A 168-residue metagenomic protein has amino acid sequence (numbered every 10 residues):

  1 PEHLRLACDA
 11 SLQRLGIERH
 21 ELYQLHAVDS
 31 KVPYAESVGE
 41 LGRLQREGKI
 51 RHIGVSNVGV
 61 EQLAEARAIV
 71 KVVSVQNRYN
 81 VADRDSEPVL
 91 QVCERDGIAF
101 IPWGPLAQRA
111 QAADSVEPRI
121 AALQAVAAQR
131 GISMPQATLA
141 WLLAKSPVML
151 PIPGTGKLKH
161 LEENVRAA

Functional and structural regions predicted by a protein language model:
P1-L15, E36, G59-E65: Short, acidic/polar
H3-Q24, R43-E47: CE4/NodB-like, metal-dependent polysaccharide N-deacetylase domain that modifies extracellular/periplasmic N-acetylated
V28-A168: Beta/alpha (TIM)-barrel catalytic core signal, keyed to glycine-rich beta->alpha loops juxtaposed to Asp/Glu that bind
